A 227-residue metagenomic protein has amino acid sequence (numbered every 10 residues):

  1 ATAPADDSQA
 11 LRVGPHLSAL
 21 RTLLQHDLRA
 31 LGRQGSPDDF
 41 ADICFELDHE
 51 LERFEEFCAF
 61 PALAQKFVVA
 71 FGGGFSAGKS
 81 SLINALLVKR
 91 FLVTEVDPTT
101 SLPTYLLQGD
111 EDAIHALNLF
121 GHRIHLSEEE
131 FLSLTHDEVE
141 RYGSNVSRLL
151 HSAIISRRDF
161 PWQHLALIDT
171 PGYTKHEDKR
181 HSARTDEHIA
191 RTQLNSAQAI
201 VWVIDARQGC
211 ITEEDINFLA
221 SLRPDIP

Functional and structural regions predicted by a protein language model:
A1-L47: Charged, amphipathic alpha-helical linker segments immediately N-terminal to NTP-binding catalytic cores
T2-Q9, F54-E56, H151-I155: A short, compositionally biased domain-edge/stem linker segment
L24-R29, D38-A41, F60, V69-F75 (+1 more regions): Mature, folded catalytic cores of secreted/periplasmic enzymes
R29-S36, E56, F91, K179 (+1 more regions): Short, flexible helix-adjacent loops and helix caps
L47-H49, I168: Short beta-strand/loop turn elements enriched in aromatics
H49-A62: Pre-Walker A adenine-sensing motif
L63-P227: Globular "head" domains of long coiled-coil molecular machines
